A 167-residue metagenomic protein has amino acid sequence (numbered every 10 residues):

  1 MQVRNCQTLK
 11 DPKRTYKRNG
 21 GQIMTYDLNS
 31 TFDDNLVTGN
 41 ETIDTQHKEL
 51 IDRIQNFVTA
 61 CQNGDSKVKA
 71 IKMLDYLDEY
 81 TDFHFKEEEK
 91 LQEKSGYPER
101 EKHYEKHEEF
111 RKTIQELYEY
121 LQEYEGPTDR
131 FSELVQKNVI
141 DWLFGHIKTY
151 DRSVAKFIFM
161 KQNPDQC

Functional and structural regions predicted by a protein language model:
N5-I23: Short, Lys/Arg-enriched N-terminal segments with co-localized hydrophobic residues within the first ~10-30 amino acids
G20-C167: Small-residue-biased structural context
